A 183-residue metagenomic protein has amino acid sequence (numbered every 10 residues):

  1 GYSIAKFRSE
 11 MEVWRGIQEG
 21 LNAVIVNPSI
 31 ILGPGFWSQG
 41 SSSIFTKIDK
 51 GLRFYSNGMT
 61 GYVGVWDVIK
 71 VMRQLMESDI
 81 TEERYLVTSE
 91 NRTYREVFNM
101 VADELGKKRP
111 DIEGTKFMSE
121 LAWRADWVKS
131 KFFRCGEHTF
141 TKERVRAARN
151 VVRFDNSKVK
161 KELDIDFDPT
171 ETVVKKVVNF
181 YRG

Functional and structural regions predicted by a protein language model:
G1-I25: Active-site Tyr-X1-5-Lys
R8-S9, Q39-G40, S56-E77, E83: Substrate-positioning beta->alpha
I17-Y62: NAD(P)-dependent short-chain dehydrogenase/reductase
I25, Y62, N91, R153-F154: Short aromatic/basic micro-patch
V63-W66, R92, D168: Residue-level signal for the nucleotide or nucleotide-sugar donor/cofactor binding architecture
V71-T139, N156, K161, T170-Y181: Mid/C-terminal beta-alpha module of Rossmann-like enzyme folds, strongest in SDR-family dehydrogenases/epimerases
Y94, E143-D155: Active-site loop of classical SDR/Rossmann-like NAD(P)-dependent oxidoreductases, centered on the catalytic Tyr-X3-Lys
